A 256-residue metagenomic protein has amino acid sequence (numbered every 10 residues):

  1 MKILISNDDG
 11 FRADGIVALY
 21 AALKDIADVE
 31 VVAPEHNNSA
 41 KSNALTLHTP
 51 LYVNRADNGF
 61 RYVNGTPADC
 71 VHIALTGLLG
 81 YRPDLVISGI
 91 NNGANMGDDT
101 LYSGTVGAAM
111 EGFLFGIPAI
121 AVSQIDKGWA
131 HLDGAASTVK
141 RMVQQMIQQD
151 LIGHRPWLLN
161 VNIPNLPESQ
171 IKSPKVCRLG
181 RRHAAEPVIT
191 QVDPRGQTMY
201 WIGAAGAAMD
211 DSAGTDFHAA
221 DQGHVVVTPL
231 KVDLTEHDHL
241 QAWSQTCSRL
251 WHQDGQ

Functional and structural regions predicted by a protein language model:
I3, D14-G77, Y81-R82: A cross-family phosphate/adenosyl-ligand binding-site feature
I5-R12, D99: Short, glycine-rich nucleotide/cofactor-binding loops
S6, V32-P34, N64, S88-N91 (+3 more regions): Short beta-strand segments
D9, N37, T66-P67, N91-A94 (+2 more regions): Short glycine-rich anion-binding loops that position phosphate/pyrophosphate groups of nucleotides and phosphorylated
D9-V17, R195, D210: Short acidic, Gly/Ser-rich segments with clustered Asp/Glu that frequently serve as metal-coordination loops in enzyme
F11-D14, T66-C70, G107, A130 (+2 more regions): Conserved active-site and cofactor/substrate-binding residues in soluble primary-metabolism enzymes
I73, Y81-D126: Internal, conserved structured core segments that host functional sites
D133-Q256: Electrostatically charged, flexible surface regions
